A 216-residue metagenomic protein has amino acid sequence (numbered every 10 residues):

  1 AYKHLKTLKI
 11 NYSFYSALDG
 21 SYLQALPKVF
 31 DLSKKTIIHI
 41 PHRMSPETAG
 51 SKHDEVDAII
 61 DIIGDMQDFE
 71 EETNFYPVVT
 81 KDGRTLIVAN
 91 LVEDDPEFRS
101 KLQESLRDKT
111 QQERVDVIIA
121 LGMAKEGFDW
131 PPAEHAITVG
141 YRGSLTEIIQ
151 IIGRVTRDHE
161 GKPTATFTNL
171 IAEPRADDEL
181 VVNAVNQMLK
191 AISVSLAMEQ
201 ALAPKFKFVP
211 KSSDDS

Functional and structural regions predicted by a protein language model:
A1-E70, P77-V79, R84-D95, P174: Conserved interdomain linker/interface between the two RecA-like ATPase lobes of SF2 helicase motors
T7, T36, T48, T73 (+7 more regions): Residue-identity detector for threonine
E71-E72, N90, V117-A120: Short, hydrophobic beta-strand segments that form beta-sheet elements in well-ordered domains
D94-A203: Conserved RecA-like P-loop NTPase helicase motor core
D214-S216: The feature captures the C-terminal accessory region of ATP-dependent helicases and related nucleic-acid translocases
